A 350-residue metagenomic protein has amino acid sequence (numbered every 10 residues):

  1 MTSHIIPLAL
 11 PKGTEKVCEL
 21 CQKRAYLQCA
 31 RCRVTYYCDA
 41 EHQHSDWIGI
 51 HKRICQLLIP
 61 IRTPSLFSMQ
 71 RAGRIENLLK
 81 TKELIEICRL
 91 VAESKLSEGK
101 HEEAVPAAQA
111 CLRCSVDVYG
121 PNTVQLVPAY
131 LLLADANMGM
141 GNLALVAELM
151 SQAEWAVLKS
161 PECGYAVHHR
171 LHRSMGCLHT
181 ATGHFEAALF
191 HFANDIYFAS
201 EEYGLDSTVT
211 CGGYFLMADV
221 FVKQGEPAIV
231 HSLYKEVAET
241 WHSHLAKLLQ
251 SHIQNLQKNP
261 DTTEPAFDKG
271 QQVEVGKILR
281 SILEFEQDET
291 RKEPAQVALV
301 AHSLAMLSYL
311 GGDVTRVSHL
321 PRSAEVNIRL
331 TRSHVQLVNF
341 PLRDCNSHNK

Functional and structural regions predicted by a protein language model:
M1-K350: Intrinsic-disorder-linked linear interaction elements in eukaryotic regulatory proteins
